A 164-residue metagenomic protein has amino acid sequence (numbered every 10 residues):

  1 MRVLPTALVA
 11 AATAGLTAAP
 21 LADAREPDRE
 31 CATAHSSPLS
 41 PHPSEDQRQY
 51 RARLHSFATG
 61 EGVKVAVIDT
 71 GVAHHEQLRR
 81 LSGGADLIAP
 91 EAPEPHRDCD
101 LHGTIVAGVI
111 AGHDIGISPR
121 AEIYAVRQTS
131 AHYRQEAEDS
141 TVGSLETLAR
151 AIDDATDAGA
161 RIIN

Functional and structural regions predicted by a protein language model:
R2-G62, E76: Protease zymogen maturation seam
D28-T33, D98-D100, D154: Sequence contexts marking disulfide-bonded cysteines in secreted/extracellular proteins
S44-R48, D100, V142-E146: Conserved phosphate-coordination/catalytic loops
R53-V65, T70-G84, E94-G143: Subtilisin-like serine protease catalytic core
L87-E91: Low-complexity, S/T/G/P-rich flexible repeat/linker segments used as non-globular hinges and stalks within
H132-N164: Substrate-binding/access-modulating region of protease and related hydrolase catalytic domains
